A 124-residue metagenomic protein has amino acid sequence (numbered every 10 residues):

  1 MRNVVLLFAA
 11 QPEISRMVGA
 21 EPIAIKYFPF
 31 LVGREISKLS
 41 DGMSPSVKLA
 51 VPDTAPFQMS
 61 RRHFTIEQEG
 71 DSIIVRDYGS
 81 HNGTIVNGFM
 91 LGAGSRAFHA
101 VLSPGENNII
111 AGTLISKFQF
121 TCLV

Functional and structural regions predicted by a protein language model:
M1-F57, V101-N108, T113-V124: Intrinsically disordered, low-complexity acidic Ser/Thr-rich regulatory segments
K48, H63-T65, G70-E106: Forkhead-associated
A55-Q58, V75-D77: Short histidine-centered beta-strand/loop micro-motifs that create catalytic or ligand/metal-coordination sites
